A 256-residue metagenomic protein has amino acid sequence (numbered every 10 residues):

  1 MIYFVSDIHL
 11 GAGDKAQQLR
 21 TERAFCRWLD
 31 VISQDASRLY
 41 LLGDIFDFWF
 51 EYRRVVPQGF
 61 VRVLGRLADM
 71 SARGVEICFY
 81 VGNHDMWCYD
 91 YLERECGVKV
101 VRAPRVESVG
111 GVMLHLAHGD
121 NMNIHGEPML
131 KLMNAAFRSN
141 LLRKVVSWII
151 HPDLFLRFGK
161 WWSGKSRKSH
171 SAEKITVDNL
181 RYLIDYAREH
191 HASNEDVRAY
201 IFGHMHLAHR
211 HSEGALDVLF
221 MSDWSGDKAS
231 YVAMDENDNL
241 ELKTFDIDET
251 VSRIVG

Functional and structural regions predicted by a protein language model:
M1-Y3: Extreme N-terminal starter segment of soluble prokaryotic enzymes
V5, L10-V109: Core catalytic region of metal-dependent phosphoesterases/phosphodiesterases, especially metallo-beta-lactamase-like
D7, F245-V255: Conserved histidine-centered catalytic loops in small-molecule metabolism enzymes
D35-R38, V75-E76, V112-M113, E195-R198 (+1 more regions): Short coil/turn segments at beta-strand junctions that form active-site/ligand-binding loops
E95-R102, H115, D120, I124-L132 (+2 more regions): Conserved beta-sheet core of the metallophosphoesterase superfamily
V109-G110, E213: Structural motif
G119-D185: Active-site-proximal loop/helix segment associated with metal-binding centers of metalloenzymes
H125-M129, V251-G256: A short, polar/proline- and glycine-enriched secondary-structure boundary/capping micro-motif
